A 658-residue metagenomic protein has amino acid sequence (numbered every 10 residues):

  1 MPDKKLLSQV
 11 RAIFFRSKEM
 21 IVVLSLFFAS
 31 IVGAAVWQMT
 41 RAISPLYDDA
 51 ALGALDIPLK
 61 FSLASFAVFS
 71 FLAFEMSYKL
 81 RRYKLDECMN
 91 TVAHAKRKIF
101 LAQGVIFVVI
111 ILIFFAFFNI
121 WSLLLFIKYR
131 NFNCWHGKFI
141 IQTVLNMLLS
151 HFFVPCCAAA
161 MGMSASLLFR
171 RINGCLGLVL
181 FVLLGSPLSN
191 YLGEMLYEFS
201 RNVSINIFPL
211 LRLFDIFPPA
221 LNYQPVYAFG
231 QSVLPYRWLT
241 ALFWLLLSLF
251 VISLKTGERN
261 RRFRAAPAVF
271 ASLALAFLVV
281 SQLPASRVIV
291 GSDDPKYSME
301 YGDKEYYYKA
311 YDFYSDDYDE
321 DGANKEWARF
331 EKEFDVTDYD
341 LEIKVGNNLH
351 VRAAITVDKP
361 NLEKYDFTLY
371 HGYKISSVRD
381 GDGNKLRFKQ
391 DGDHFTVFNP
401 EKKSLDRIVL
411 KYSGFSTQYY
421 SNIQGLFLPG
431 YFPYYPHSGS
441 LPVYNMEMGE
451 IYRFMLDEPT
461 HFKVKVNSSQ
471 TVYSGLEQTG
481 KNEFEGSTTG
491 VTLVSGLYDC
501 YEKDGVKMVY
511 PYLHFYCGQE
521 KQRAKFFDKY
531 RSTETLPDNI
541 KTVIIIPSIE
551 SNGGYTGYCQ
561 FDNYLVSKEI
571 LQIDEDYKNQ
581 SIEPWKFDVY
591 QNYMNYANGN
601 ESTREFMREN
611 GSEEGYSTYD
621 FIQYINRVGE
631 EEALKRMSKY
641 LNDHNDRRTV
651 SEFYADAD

Functional and structural regions predicted by a protein language model:
M1-L80, K255-A265, L275-V279, L497 (+1 more regions): Hydrophobic alpha-helical transmembrane segments
A35, R41-A64, F74-E75, A102-N173: Secretory targeting signals
L52, D499-R604, E609-N610: Juxtacatalytic substrate-recognition/specificity segment
L72-L112: Helix-loop-helix units of permease transmembrane domains in multi-pass membrane transporters, especially ABC
G137-K138, E194-A241, R261-N347: N-terminal, polar/Ser/Thr-rich
H151, G372-F427, F526-K529: A surface-exposed beta-strand-loop module
K364-K385, H461-T471: Solvent-exposed beta-hairpin/edge-strand motifs
S413-T489: Extended, low-hydrophobicity, Ser/Thr/Pro/Gly-biased non-transmembrane segments
